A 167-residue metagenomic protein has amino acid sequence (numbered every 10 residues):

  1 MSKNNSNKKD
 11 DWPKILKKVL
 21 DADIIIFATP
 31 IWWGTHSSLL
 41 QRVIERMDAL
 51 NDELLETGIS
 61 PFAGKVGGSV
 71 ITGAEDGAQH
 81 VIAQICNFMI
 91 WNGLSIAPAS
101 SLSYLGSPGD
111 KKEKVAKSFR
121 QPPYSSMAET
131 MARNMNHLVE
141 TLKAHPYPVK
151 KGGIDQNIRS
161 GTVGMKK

Functional and structural regions predicted by a protein language model:
K3-S95: Helix-loop-strand module that forms the ligand-binding subsite of alpha/beta enzymes
K8, S95-K167: Glycine-rich phosphate/pyrophosphate-binding loop and the adjoining helix
